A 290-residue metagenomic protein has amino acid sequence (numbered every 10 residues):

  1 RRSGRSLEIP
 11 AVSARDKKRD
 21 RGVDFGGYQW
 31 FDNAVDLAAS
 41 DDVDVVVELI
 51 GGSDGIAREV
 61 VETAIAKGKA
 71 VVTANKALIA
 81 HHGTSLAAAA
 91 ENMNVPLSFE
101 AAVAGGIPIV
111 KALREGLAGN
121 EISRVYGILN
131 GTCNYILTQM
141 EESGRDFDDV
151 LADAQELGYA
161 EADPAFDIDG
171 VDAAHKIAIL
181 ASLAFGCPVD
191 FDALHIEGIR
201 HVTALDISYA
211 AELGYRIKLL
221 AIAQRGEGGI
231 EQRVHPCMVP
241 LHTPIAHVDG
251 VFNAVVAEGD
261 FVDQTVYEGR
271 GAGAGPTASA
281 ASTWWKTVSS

Functional and structural regions predicted by a protein language model:
R1-K67: N-terminal glycine-/serine-/threonine-rich beta1-alpha1-beta2 phosphate-ribose binding loop of Rossmann-like
L7, D32, D41, G55 (+12 more regions): Conserved active-site and cofactor/substrate-binding residues in soluble primary-metabolism enzymes
W30-D32, V47-E48, V72-A74, L97-A101 (+3 more regions): General beta-strand structural signal in soluble alpha/beta enzymes
G52-K67, A74-E115: Rossmann-fold NAD(P)-binding glycine/threonine-rich loop
E91-D172, I179: Rossmann-like NAD(P)H-binding beta-loop-alpha module
V150-H247, F252-A254: Substrate-binding/catalytic subdomain of NAD(P)-dependent oxidoreductase enzymes
H242-S290: ATP-dependent carboxylate/acyl-activation modules
